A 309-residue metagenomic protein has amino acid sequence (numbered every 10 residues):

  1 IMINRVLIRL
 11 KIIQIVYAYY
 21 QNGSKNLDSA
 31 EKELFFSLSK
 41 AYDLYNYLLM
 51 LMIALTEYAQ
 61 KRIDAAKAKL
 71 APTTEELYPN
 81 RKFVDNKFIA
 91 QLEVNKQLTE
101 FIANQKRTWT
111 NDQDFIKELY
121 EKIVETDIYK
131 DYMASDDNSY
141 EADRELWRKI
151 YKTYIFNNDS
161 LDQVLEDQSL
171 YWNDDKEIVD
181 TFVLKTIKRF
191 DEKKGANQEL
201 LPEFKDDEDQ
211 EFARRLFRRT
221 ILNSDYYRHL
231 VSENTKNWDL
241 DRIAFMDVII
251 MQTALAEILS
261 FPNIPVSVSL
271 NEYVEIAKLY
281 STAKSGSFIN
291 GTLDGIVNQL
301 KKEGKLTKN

Functional and structural regions predicted by a protein language model:
I1-N309: Class I Rossmann-like S-adenosyl-L-methionine
